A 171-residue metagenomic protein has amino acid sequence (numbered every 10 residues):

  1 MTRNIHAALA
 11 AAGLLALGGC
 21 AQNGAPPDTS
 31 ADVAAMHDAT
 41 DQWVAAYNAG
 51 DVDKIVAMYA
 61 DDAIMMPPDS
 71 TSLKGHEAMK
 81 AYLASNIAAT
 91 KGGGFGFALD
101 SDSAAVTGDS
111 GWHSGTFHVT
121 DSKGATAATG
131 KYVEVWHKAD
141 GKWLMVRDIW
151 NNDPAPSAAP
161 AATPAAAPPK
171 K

Functional and structural regions predicted by a protein language model:
M1-L9: Bacterial N-terminal signal peptides that target proteins for export
L9-G18: Bacterial N-terminal signal peptides
C20-D61, S157-K170: Short, low-complexity N-terminal intrinsically disordered segments enriched in polar/charged residues
A21, T129-P154: Short beta-strand edge/turn micro-motifs at domain boundaries
T40, Y59, D69, E77 (+4 more regions): A mature extracytoplasmic/lumenal domain signature
W43, I55-V56, A63, G75 (+3 more regions): Hydrophobic pocket/interface hotspot
I64-K74, I87-G93: A short gly/proline-enriched turn/hairpin at secondary-structure junctions
A81-K123: Surface-exposed, charged secondary-structure patches
